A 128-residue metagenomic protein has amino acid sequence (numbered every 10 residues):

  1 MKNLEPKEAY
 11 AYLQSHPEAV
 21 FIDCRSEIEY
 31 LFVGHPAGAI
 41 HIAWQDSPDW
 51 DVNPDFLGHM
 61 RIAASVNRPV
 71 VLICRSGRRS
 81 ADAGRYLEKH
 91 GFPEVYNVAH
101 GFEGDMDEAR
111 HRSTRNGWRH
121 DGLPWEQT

Functional and structural regions predicted by a protein language model:
M1-A19, E27-P69, S80-T128: Rhodanese-like catalytic fold shared by cysteine-dependent sulfurtransferases and DSP/PTP-type phosphatases
D23, G77: Conserved G/P- and acidic residue-centered "switch" motifs that form tight phosphate/ATP-binding loops in soluble
L72-I73: Short, surface-exposed ligand- or partner-binding patches at beta-edge/loop junctions that are enriched in aromatics
